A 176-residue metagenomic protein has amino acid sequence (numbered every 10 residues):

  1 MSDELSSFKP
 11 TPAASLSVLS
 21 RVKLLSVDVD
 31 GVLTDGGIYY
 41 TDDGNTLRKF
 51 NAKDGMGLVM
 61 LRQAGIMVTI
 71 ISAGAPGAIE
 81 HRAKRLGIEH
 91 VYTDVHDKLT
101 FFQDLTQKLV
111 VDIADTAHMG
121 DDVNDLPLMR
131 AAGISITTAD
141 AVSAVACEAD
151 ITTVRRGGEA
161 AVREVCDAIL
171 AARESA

Functional and structural regions predicted by a protein language model:
M1-V27, S175: Non-catalytic pre-domain segments flanking phosphatase-related domains
D3-E4, K9, N45-R48, T93-D94: Short, flexible loop segments at the rims of nucleotide/cofactor-binding pockets, characterized by
F8-P10, S15-V18, F50, Q63-M67 (+1 more regions): Non-catalytic interaction surface on structured domains
R21-G37, M129, V162: Asp-based phosphoryl-transfer active-site loop
R21-K23, I66, A114-D115: Short coil/turn segments at beta-strand junctions that form active-site/ligand-binding loops
L33-M60: A positional/architectural concept
L47-N51, A78, K84-L86, H90-Y92 (+1 more regions): Mg2+-dependent phosphoryl-transfer enzymes with acidic/Ser/Thr/Gly-rich catalytic loops
L58-R82, Y92: Substrate-recognition element of Asp-dependent hydrolases with the DxDx(T/V) motif
